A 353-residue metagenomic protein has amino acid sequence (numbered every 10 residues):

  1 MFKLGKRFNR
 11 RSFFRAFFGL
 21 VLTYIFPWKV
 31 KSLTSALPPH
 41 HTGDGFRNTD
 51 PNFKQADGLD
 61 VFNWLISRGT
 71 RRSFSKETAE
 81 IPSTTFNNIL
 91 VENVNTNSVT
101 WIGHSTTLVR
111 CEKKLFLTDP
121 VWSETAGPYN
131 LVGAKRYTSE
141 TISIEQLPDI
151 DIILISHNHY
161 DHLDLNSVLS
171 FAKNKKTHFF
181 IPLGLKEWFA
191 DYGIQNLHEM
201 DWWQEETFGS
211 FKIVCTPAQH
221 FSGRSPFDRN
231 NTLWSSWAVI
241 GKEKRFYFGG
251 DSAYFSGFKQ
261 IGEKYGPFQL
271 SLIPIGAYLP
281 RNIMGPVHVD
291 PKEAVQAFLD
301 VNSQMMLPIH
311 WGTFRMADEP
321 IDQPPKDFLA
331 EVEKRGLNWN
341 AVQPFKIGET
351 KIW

Functional and structural regions predicted by a protein language model:
F2-G133, E140-Q146, I240-G250, Q269-G276 (+1 more regions): Metallo-beta-lactamase
V30-K31, L37-H41, N48, S143-I144 (+5 more regions): Cap/insert and terminal regions of metallo-dependent hydrolase folds
S73-V94, P182-K244, D327-E349: Metallo-beta-lactamase
T106-E112, T207-Q269, G285-E293: Catalytic core of the metallo-beta-lactamase
V109, D119, H157, I213 (+4 more regions): Divalent metal-coordination and catalytic microenvironments
P120-W122, N158, A218-Q219, G250-S252 (+2 more regions): Active-site metal-binding loops of divalent metal-dependent hydrolases
W122-S139, F221-D228, L279-H288, R315: Acidic/histidine-rich helix-loop elements that form or flank divalent-metal/phosphate-binding sites at the catalytic
V132-I181, N196, G266-L272: Active-site metal-binding motif and surrounding structural segment of the metallo-beta-lactamase
